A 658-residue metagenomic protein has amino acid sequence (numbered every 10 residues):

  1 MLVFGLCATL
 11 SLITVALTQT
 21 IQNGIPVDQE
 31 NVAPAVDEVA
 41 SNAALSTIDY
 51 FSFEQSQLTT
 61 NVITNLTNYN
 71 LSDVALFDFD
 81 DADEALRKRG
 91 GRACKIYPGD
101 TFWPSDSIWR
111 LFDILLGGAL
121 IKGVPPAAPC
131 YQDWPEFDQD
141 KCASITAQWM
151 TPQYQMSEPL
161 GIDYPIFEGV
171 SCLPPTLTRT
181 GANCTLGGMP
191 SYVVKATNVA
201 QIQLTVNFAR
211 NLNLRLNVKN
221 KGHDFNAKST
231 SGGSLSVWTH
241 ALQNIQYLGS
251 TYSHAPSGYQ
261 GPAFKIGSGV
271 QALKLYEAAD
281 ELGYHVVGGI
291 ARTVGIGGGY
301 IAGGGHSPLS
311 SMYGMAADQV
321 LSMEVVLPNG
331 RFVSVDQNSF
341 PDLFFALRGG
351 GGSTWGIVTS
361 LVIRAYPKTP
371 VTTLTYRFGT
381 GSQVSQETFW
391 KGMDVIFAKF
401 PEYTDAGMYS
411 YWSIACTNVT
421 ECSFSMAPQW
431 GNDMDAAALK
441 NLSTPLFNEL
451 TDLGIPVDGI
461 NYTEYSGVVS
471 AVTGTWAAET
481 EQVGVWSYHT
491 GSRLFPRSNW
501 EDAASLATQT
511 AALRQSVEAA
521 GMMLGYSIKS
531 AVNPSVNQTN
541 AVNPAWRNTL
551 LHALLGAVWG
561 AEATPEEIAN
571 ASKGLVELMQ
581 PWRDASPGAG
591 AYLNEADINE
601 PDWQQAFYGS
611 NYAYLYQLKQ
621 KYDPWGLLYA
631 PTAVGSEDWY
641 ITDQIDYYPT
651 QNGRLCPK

Functional and structural regions predicted by a protein language model:
M1-G24: Fungal secretory targeting signals
Q19-K658: Soluble FAD-dependent oxygen oxidases
